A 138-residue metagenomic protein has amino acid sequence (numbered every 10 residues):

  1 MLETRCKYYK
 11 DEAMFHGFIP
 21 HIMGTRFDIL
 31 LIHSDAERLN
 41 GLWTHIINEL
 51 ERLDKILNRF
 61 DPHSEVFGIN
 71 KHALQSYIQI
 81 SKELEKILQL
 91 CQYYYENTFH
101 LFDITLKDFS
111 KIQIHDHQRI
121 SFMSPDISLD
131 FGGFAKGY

Functional and structural regions predicted by a protein language model:
M1-G132: A contiguous, well-ordered beta/alpha segment that forms the leading edge of an enzyme domain
